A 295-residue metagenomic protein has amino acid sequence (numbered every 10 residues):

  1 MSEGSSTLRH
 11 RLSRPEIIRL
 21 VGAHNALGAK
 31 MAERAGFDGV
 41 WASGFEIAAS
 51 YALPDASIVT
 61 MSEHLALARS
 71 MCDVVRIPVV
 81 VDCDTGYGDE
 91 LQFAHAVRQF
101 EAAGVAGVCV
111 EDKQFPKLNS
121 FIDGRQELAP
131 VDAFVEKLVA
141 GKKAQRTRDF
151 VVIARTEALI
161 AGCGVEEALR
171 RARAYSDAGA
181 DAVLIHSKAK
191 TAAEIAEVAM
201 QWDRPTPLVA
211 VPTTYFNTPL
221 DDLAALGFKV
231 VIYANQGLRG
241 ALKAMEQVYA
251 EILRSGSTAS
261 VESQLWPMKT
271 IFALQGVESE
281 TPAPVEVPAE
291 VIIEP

Functional and structural regions predicted by a protein language model:
S2-I232, G240-A250, E286-E294: Alpha/beta enzyme core
Y233-E262, Q275-E278: Active-site pocket-lining/capping segments in soluble small-molecule metabolic enzymes
A273-P295: C-terminal extensions of enzymes
